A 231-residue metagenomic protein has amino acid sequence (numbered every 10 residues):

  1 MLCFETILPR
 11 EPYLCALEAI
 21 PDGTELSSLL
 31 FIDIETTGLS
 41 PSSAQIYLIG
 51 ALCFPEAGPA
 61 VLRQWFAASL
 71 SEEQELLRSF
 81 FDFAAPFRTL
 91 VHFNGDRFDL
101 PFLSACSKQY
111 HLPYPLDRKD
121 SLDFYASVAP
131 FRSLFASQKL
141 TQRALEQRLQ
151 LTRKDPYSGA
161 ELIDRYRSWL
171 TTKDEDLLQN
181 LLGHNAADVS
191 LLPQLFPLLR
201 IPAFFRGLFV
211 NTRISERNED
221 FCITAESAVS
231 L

Functional and structural regions predicted by a protein language model:
M1-L26: N-terminal accessory regions of nucleic-acid-interacting proteins
C3, P12, A16, S79 (+3 more regions): Exposed alpha-helical structural elements
L17-P86: Conserved RNase H-like, two-metal-ion catalytic cores of nucleic-acid enzymes
A44-C53, P59-V61, T89-L90, G95-L191: Metal-dependent phosphoesterase core characteristic of DEDDh/y 3'-5' exonuclease domains
D82-P86, Q109-L112, I201: Secondary-structure boundary motif
A187, L191-L208: Catalytic cores of secreted or luminal carbohydrate-active enzymes
R206-L231: Polyanion-binding interface signature
